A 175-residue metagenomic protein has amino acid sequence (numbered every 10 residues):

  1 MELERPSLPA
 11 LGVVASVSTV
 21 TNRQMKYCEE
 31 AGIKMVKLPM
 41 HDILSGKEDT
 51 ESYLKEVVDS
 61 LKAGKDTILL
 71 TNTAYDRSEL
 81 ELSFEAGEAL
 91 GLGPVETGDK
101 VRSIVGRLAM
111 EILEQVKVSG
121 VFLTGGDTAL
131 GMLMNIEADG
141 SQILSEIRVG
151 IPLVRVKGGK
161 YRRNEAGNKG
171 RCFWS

Functional and structural regions predicted by a protein language model:
M1-S175: Active-site catalytic microenvironments in core metabolic enzymes, especially phosphate/sugar-handling
